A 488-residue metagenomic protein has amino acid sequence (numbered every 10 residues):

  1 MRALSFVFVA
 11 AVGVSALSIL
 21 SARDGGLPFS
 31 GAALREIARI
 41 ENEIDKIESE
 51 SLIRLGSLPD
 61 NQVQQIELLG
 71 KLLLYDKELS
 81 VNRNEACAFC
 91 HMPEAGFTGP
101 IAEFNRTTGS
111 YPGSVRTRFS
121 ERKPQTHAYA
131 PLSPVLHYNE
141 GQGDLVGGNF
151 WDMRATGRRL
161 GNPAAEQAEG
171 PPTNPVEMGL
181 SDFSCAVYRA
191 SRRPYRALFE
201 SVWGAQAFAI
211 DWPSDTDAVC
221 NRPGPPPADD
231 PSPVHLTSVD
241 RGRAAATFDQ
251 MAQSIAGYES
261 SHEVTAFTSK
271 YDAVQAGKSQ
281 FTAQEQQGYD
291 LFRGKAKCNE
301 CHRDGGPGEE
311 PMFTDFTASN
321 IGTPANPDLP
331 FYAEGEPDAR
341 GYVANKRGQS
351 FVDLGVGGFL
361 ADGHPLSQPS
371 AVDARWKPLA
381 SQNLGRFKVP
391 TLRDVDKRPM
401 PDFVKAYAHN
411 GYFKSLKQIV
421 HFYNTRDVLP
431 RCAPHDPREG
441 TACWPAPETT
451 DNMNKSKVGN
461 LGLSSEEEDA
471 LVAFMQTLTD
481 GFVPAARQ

Functional and structural regions predicted by a protein language model:
R2-S5, S15-Q488: Periplasmic c-type cytochrome electron-transfer domains
